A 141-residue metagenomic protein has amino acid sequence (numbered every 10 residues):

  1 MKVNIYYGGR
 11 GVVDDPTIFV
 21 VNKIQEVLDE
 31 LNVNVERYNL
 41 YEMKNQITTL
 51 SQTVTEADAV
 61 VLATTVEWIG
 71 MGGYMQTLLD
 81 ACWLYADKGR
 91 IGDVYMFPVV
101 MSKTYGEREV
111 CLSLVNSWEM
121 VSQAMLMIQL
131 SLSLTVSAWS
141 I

Functional and structural regions predicted by a protein language model:
M1, Q25, Q129-I141: Glycine-rich phosphate/pyrophosphate-binding loop and the adjoining helix
M1-D87: N-terminal beta1-alpha1-beta2 submodule of the flavodoxin-like/Rossmannoid cofactor-binding fold
R10-V12, W68, M101-Y105, L134-V136: Short histidine/acidic/glycine/proline-rich micro-motifs that form metal- and phosphate-coordinating active-site loops
V27, V115-A124: Active-site-adjacent alpha-helix of alpha/beta-hydrolase-fold enzymes
Y74-L79, C111-S117: "Short basic amphipathic alpha-helical interaction patches in structured regions
Y85-E107: Ser/Thr/Gly-rich flexible loops in soluble cytosolic domains mediating phosphotransfer, phosphorylation
Y95-V99, L114, A124-S131: Conserved beta-strand/loop subsegment of P-loop NTPase cores
E109-L112, S140: A short secondary-structure junction signal
